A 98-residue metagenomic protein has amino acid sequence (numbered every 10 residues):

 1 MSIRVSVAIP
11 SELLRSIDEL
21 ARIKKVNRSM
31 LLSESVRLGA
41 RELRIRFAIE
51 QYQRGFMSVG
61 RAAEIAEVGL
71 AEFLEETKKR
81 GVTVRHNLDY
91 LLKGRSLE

Functional and structural regions predicted by a protein language model:
M1-A8, T83, N87: Short Lys/Arg-rich basic patches
M1-I3, L32-S33, R61: A ubiquitous short alpha-helical element
S11-M30: Surface-exposed, Lys/Arg-rich phosphate-binding patches that contact polyanionic backbones
E19, R41, R54-E98: Short, solvent-exposed charged binding patches
R28-A48: Short, basic amphipathic alpha-helical segments that act as recognition/interaction helices in nucleic-acid-binding
A48-I49, G55: Solvent-exposed, charged amphipathic helical/linker segments at domain boundaries
